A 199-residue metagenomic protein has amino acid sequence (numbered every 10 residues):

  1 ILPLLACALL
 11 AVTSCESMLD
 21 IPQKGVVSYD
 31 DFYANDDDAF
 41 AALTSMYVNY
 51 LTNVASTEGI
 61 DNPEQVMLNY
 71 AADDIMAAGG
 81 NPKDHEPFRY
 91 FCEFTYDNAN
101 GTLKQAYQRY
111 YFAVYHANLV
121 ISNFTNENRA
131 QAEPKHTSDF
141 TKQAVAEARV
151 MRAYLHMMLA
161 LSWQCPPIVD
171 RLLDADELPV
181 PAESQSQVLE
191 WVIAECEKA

Functional and structural regions predicted by a protein language model:
I1-L2: Bacterial N-terminal signal peptides that target proteins for export
A6-L10: Hydrophobic helical h-region of N-terminal Sec-dependent signal peptides in bacterial secretory/periplasmic proteins
V12-S14: C-terminal motif of bacterial Sec signal peptides marking the signal peptidase cleavage site
E16-E147, M151-E190: Short acidic-aromatic linear motifs embedded in glycine-rich loops, typified by GG[WY][YF]DAGD(H) and related
C196-A199: Long, well-ordered core segments of solenoidal/helical folds
